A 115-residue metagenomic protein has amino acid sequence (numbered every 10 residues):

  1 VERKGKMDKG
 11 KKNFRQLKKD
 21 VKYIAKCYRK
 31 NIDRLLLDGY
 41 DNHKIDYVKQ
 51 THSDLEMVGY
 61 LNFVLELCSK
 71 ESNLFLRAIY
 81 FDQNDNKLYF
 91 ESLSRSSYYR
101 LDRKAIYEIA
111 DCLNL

Functional and structural regions predicted by a protein language model:
V1-L67, L115: N-terminal interaction/assembly modules
D20, E71-F75, L101: Residue-level detector of well-ordered alpha-helical segments, enriched for hydrophobic/aromatic packing positions
L67-Q83: Short amphipathic alpha helix immediately N-terminal
D82-S97: Helix-turn-helix DNA-binding module
Y98-L113: DNA major-groove recognition helices of helix-turn-helix
